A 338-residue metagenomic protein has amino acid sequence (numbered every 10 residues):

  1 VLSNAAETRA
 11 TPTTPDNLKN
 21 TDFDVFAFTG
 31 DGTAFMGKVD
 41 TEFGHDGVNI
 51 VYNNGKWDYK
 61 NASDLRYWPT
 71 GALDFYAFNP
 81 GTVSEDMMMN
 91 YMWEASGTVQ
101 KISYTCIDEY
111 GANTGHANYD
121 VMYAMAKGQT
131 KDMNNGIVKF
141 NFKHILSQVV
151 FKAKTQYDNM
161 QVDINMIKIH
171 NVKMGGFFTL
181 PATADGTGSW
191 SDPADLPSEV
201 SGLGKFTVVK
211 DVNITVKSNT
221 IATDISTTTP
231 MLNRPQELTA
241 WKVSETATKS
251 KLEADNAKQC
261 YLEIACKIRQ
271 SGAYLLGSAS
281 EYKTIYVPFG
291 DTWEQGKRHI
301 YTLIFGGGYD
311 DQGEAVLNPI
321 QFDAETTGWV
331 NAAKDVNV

Functional and structural regions predicted by a protein language model:
V1-L2, W293, K297-V338: Intrinsically disordered, low-complexity repeat and linker tracts
V1-M174, D195, E199-E237, E263-G272 (+2 more regions): Short, low-hydrophobicity acidic/polar segments
N17, D132, K143, A279 (+2 more regions): A generic structural signal for short, solvent-exposed coil/turn residues that cap or connect secondary-structure
K19, T187-S189: Intrinsic-disorder/low-complexity recognition with aromatic hotspots
A95-A124, G277-Y309: Short beta-strand elements
V172-T183: Short aromatic-acidic-glycine turn motif
T215-E294: Extended, compositionally biased non-globular segments
